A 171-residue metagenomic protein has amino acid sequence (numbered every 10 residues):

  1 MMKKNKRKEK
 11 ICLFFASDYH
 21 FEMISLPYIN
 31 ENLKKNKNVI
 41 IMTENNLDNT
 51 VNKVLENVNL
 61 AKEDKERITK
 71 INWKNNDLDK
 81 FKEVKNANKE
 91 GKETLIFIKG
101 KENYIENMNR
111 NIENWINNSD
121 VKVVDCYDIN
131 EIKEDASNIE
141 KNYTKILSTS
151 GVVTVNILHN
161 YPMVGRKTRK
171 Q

Functional and structural regions predicted by a protein language model:
M1-Q171: Non-catalytic regulatory/interaction regions at protein termini and inter-domain linkers
